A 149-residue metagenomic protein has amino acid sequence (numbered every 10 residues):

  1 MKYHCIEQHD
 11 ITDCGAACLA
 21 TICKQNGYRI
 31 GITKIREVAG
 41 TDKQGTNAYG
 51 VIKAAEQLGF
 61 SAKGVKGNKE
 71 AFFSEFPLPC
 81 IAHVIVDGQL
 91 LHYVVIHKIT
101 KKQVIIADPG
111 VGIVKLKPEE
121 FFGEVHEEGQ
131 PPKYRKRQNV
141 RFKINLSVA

Functional and structural regions predicted by a protein language model:
M1-K69, L90, T100, I106: Cysteine-nucleophile protease catalytic domains, especially the papain-like/related folds used in DUB/UBL proteases
A39-T46, F73-A149: Noncatalytic regulatory segments and standalone regulatory/sensor domains
